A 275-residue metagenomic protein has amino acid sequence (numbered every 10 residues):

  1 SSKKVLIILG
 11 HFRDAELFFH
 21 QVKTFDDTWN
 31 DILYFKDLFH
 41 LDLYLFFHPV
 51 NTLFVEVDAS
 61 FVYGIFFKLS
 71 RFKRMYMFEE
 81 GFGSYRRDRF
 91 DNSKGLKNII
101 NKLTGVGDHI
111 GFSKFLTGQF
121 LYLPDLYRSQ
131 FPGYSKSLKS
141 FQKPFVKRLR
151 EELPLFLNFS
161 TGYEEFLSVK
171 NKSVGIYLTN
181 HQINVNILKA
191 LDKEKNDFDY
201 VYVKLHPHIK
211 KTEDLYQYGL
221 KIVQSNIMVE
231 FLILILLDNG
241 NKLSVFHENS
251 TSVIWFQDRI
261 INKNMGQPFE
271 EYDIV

Functional and structural regions predicted by a protein language model:
S1, L6-L9, N51-E56, L121 (+3 more regions): Short hydrophobic beta-strand segments
S1-G111, S252-I254: Active-site and donor-binding regions of nucleotide-sugar-utilizing enzymes
F12-H20, V62-Y63, Y85-R86, N184-I187 (+2 more regions): Short, charged/polar "capping" segments at the starts of alpha-helices and the immediately preceding loops
K36-D42, H208-R259: Donor nucleotide-activated moiety binding/catalytic core segment of transferases that use nucleotide-activated donors
F67-F72, K195-N196, D238-G240, R259: Short, conserved loop/helix-junction motifs that constitute active-site signature segments in enzyme catalytic cores
R86-R87, D91-S173: A nucleotide-sugar donor-handling region in carbohydrate enzymes
L155, S160-I209: Conserved catalytic-core segment of nucleotide-activated headgroup transferases in glycan assembly
S252-V275: Catalytic binding pocket for nucleotide-activated donors in carbohydrate/polymer assembly enzymes
